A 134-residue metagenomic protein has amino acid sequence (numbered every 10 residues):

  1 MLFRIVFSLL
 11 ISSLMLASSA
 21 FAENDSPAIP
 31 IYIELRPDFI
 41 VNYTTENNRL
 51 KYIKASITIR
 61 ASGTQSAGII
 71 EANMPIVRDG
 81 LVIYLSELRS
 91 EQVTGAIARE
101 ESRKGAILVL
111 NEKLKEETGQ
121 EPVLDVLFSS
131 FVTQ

Functional and structural regions predicted by a protein language model:
M1-Q134: Flexible, low-complexity charged segments
